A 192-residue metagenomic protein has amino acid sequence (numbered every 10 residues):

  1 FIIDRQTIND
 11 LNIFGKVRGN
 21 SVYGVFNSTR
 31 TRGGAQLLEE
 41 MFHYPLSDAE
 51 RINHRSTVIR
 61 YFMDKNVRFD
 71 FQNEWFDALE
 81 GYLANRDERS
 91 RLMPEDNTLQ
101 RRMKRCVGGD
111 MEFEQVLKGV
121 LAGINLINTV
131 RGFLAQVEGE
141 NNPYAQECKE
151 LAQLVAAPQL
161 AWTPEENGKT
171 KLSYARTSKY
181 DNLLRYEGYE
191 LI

Functional and structural regions predicted by a protein language model:
F1-Y186: Conserved amphipathic alpha-helical "coupling/scaffold" segments that transmit conformational changes between domains
E190: Divalent-cation-assisted or electrostatically stabilized phosphate/pyrophosphate-binding catalytic cores
